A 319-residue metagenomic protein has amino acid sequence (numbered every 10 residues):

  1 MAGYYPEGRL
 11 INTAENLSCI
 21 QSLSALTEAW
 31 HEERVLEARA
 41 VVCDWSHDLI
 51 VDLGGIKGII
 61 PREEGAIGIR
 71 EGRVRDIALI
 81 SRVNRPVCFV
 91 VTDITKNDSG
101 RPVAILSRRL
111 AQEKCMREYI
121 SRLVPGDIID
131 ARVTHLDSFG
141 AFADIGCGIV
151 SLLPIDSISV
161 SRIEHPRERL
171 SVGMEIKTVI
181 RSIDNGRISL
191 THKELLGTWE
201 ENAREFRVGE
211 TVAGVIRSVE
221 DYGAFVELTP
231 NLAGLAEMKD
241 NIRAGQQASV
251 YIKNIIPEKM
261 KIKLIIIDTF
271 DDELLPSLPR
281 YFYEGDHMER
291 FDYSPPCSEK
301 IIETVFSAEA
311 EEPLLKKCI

Functional and structural regions predicted by a protein language model:
M1-L53, V74-V103, D130, S138 (+3 more regions): OB-fold/S1-family RNA-binding modules
A25-L26, K114-L123, E194-G209, D272-R280: DE-rich acidic low-complexity regions and acidic surface loops
L26, I59, V90, F139-F142 (+3 more regions): Aromatic-residue hotspot detector
I50-G54, I59-E63, I105-R109, F142-G146 (+5 more regions): Short, acidic/hydrophobic/Gly-rich beta-strand patch recurrent on exposed beta strands that often constitutes part
K57-S81, K114-V124, V150-V172, G197-E200 (+1 more regions): A cross-kingdom feature marking solvent-exposed beta-strand/loop segments within repeated, beta-rich binding/scaffold
G58, A66-I67, V87, D93-S99 (+1 more regions): A short acidic, glycine/proline-enriched capping/turn motif at secondary-structure boundaries, especially helix N-cap
P61, S99, M116, A141 (+8 more regions): Short acidic, gly/pro-rich beta-turn/loop elements at beta-sheet edges and active-site/ligand-binding grooves
L123-L152, S159-S161, S182-D184, E194-A236 (+1 more regions): Surface-exposed interaction/gating patches
